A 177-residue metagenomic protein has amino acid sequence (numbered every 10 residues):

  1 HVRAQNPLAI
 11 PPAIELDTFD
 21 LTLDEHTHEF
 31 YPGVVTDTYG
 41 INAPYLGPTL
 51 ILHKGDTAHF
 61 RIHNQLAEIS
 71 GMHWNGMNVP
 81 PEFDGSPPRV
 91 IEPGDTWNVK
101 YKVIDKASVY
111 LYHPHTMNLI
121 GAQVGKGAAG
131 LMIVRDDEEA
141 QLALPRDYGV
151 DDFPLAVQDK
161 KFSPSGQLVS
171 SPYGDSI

Functional and structural regions predicted by a protein language model:
V2-I177: Histidine-centered copper-binding motifs that mark active-site loops of extracellular/periplasmic copper enzymes
